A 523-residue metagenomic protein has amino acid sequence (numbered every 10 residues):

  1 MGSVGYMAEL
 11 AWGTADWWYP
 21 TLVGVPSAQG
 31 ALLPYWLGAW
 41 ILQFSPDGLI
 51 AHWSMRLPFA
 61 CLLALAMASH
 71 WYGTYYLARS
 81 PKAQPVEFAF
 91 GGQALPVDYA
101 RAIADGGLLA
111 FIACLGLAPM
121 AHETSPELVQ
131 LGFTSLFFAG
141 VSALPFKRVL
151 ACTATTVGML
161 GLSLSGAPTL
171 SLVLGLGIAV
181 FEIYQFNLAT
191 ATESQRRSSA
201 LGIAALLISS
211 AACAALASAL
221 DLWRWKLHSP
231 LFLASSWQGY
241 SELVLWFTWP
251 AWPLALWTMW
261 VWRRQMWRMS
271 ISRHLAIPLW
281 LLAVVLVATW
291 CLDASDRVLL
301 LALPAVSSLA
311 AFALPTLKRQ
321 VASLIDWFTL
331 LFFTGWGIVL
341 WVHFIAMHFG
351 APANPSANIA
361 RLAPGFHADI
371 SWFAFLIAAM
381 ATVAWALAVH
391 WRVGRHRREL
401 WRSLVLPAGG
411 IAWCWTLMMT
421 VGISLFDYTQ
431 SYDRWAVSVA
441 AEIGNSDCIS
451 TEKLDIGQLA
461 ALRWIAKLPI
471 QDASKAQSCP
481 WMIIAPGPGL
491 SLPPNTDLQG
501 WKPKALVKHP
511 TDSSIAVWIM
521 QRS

Functional and structural regions predicted by a protein language model:
S3-W36, W40: Extracytosolic helix-loop segments that constitute the early lumenal/periplasmic catalytic or substrate-binding loops
L32, W36, S45-G73, V97-D105 (+2 more regions): Loop-to-helix entry region of an early transmembrane alpha helix in multi-pass inner-membrane enzymes
L57-L95, I112-A113, L136: Transmembrane-helix motifs of polytopic, lipid-linked glycan transferases
H70-T74, L117, F137, A255 (+1 more regions): Hydrophobic/aromatic residues in alpha-helical transmembrane segments
E87-P96, A102, G106-A118, S125-P126 (+3 more regions): Short aromatic/hydrophobic helix-turn
G116, Q130-F146, V306-L309: Specific aromatic-rich, kink-prone transmembrane helix
L117-M120, T124-L128, D293-L301: Replace "multi-pass membrane enzymes" with "multi-pass membrane proteins
L144-S523: Membrane-embedded architecture of ER/inner-membrane glycosylation machinery
